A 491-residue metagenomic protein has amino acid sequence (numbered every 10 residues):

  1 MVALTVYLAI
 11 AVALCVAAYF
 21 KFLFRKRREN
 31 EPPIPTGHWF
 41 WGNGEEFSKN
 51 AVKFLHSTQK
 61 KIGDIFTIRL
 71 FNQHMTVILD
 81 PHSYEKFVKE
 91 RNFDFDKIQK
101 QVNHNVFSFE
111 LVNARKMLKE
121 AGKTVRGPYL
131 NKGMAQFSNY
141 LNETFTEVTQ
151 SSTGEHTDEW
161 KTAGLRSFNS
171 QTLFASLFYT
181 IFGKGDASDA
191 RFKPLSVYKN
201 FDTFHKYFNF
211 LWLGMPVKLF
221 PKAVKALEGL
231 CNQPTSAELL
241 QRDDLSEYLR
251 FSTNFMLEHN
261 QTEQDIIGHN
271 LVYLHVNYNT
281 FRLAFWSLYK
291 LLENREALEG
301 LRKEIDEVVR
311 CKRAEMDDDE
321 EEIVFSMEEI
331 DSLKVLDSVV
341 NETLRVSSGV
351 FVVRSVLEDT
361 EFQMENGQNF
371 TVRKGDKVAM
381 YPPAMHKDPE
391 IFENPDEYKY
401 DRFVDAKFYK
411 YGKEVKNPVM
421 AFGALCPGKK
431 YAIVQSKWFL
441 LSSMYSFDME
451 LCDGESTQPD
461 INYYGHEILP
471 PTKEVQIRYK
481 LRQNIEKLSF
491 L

Functional and structural regions predicted by a protein language model:
V2-C15, L70-H74, K132-Q136, Q150-L177 (+5 more regions): Cytochrome P450
A3-E110: N-terminal membrane-proximal hinge/A-helix region immediately C-terminal to the signal-anchor transmembrane segment
F20-E29, V77-L79, I98-F145, R166 (+2 more regions): Cytochrome P450
G44-H56, E315-Q368, A379: Conserved cytochrome P450 K-helix E-x-x-R motif and the immediately C-terminal K′/meander segment
V197-N260: Cytochrome P450 catalytic core segment centered on helix I
S252-R310, T343, S436: Central I-helix of cytochrome P450 enzymes
M380-K410: Conserved cytochrome P450 K-helix/beta-meander segment immediately N-terminal to the heme-binding cysteine loop
K429-P470: Cytochrome P450 heme-binding "Cys pocket" and the immediately downstream C-terminal segment
